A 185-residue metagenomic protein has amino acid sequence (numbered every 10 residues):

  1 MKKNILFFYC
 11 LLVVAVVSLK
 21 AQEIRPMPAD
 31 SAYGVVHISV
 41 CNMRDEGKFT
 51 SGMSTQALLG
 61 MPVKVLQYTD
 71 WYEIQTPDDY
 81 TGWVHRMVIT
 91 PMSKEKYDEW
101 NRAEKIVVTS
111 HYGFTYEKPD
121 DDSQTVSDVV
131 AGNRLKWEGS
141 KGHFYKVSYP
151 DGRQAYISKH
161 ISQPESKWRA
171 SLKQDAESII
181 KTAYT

Functional and structural regions predicted by a protein language model:
M1-M27: Bacterial Sec-dependent N-terminal signal peptides
Q22-S31, T76-S110, D120, Q124-T125 (+2 more regions): Boundary regions of SH3-family modules and the immediately adjacent low-complexity/disordered segments in eukaryotic
P26-A29, V35-V65, V108-W137: Beta-loop motif signature
N42, E73, F114, K146-S148: Residue-level detector of beta-strand face positions
T50, K64, T69-Y72, Y80-T81: Primarily extracytoplasmic ectodomains and periplasmic/lumenal surface modules that are beta-strand-rich
L66-T69, E138-H143: Short, ordered beta-strand-loop transition motifs
T185: Extracytoplasmic/periplasm-facing segments of secreted or lipoprotein envelope proteins
